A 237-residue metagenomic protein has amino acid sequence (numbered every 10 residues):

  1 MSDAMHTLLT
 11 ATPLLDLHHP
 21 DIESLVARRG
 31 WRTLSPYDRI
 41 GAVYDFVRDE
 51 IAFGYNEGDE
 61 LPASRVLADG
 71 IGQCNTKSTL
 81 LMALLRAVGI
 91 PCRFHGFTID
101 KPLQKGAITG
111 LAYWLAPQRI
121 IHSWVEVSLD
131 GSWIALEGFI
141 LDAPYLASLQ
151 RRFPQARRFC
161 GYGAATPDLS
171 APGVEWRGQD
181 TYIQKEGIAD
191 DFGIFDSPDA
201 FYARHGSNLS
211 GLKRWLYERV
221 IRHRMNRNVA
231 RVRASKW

Functional and structural regions predicted by a protein language model:
S2-D69: Secondary-structure boundary elements
T10, L14-L17, I99-W237: His-Asp-centered catalytic microenvironments across diverse enzyme cores, prominently the transglutaminase-like
D21, L25-V26, G30, A83 (+2 more regions): Glycine-centered secondary-structure boundary/capping sites
E23, R28, E57-D59, G72-Q73 (+3 more regions): A generic structural micro-environment signature that highlights single residues at secondary-structure boundaries
V26, L85, C92-F94, L136 (+1 more regions): Generic structural hydrophobic/aromatic packing signal, biased to beta-strands
A42, L80, W124-V127: Non-catalytic alpha-helical scaffold/packing segments enriched in small hydrophobic residues
Y44-I51, T79-H95, T181-I188: Short low-complexity stretches enriched in small and charged residues
N56-I121: Active-site neighborhood of thiol-dependent amide/isopeptide-bond enzymes
